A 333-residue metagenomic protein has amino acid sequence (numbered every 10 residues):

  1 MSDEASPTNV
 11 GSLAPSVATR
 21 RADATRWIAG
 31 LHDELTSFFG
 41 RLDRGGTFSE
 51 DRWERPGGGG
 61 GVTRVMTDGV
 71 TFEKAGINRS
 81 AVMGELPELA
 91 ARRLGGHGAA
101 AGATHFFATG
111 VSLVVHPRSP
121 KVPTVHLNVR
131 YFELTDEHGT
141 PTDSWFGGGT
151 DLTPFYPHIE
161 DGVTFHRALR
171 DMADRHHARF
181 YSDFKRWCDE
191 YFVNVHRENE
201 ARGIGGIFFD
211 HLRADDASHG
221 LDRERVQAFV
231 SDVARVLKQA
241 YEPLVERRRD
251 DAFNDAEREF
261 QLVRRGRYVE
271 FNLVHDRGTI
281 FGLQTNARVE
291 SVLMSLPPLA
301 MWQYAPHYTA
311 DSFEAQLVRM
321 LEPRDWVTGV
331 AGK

Functional and structural regions predicted by a protein language model:
D3-A5, S12-L13, T285-K333: TerminUS-proximal long segments
S16-H97, D216-Y268: Gly/Pro-rich turn-and-neighbor structural signature
T63-G148: Internal mixed beta-strand/loop scaffold within catalytic domains of large alpha/beta enzymes
A90-R92, G220-L221, I280-N286, Y304: Short conserved micro-motifs at the rims of enzyme active sites and ligand-binding pockets
F107-G110, D143-T153, E200-E224, Y268-E270: Glycine-rich, often proline-containing surface loops adjacent to acidic residues and nearby aromatics that form
T135-D183: Compact, glycine/acidic-enriched structural inserts
G162-F253, E259: Extended, acidic-biased charged interface segments
R258-M301: C-terminal, helix-dominated tail/subdomain
